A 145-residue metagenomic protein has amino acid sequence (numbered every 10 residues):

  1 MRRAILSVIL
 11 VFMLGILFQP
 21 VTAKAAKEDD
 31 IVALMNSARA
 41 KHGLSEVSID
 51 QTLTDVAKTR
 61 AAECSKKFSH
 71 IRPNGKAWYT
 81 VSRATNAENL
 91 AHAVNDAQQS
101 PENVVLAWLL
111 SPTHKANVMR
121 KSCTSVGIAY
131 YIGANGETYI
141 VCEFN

Functional and structural regions predicted by a protein language model:
M1-A4: Positively charged n-region of N-terminal signal peptides that target proteins for export
V8-L17: Bacterial N-terminal signal peptides
P20-N145: Functional surface patches built around histidine and acidic residues
